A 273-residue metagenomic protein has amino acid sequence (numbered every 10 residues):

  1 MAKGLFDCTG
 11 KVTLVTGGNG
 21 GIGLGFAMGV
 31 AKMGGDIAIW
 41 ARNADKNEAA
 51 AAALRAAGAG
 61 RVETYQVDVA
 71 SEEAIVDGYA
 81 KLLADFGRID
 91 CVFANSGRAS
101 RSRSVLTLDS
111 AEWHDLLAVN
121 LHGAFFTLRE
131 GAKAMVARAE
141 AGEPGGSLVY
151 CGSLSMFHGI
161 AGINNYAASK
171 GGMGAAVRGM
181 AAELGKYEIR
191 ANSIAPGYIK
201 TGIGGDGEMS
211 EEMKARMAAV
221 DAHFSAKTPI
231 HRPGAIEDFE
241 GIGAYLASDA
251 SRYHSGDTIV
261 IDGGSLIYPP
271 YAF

Functional and structural regions predicted by a protein language model:
A2-L5, S102, A244, S255-F273: Short C-terminal tail/terminal secondary-structure segment of NAD(P)H-dependent dehydrogenase/reductase domains
N19-G21: Conserved glycine-rich cofactor-binding loop
R103-V105, D109-L117, F224: Substrate-binding pocket helix/loop in short-chain dehydrogenase/reductase
L128, S169, V177: Active-site helix of classical SDR
K133, A182-K186, R252: Alpha-helical segment proximal to the catalytic Tyr-Lys
S153: Residue(s) in the substrate-gating loop at a strand-loop-helix junction that position the organic substrate next
S193, A215-A250, H254, I261-G263: C-terminal helical subdomain
